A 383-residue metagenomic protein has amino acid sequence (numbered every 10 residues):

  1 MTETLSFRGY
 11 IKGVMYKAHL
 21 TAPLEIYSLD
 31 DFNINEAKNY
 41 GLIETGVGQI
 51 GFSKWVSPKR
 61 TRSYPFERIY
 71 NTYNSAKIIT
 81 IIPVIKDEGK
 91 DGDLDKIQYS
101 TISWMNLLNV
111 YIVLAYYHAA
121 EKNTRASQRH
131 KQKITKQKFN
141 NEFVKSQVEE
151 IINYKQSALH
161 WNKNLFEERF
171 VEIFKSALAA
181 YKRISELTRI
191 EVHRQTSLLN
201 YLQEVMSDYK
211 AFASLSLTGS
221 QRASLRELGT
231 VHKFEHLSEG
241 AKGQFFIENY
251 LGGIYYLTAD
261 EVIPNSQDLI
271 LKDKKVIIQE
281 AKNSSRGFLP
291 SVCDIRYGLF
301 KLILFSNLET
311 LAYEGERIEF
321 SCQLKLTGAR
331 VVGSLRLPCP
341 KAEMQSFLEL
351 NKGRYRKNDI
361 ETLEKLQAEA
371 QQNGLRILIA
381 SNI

Functional and structural regions predicted by a protein language model:
M1-L198: Terminal, charged accessory segments of proteins
S53-S63, L228-D273: Active-site metal-binding core of divalent-cation-utilizing nuclease and nuclease-like domains
Y70-Y73, Y181, V205-S216, L302-Y313 (+1 more regions): Hydrophobic, Leu/Ile/Phe/Ala-enriched alpha-helical segments that form helix-helix packing faces
L159-Q244, Y250-G253: Extended, well-ordered protein cores
I254-Y256, R296-N307: Short, well-structured alpha-helical interface segments that form or flank functional binding sites
D260-P264, V276-P290: Active-site ExK catalytic segment of metal-dependent nucleases
N283-R296, N307-P340: Nucleic-acid nuclease catalytic cores
K341-I383: Polybasic (Lys/Arg-rich)
